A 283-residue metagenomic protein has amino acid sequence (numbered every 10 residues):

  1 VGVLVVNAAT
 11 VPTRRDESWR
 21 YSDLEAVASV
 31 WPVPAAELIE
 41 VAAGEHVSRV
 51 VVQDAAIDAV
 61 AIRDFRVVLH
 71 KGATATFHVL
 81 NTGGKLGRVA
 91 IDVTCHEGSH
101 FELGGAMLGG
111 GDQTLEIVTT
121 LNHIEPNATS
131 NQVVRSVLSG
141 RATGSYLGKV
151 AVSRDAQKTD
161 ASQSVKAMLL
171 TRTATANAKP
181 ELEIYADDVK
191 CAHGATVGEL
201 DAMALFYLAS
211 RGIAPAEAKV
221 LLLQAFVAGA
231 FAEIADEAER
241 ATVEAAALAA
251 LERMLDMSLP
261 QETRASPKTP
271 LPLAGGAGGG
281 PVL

Functional and structural regions predicted by a protein language model:
V1-L4, M254-L259, T263, L283: Intrinsic disorder at enzyme termini
L4, A8, P12-R14, D23-I213 (+1 more regions): Conserved beta-strand/loop scaffold segments within soluble protein domains that form the structured core and edges
E17: Divalent metal-cofactor coordination and adjacent catalytic microenvironments
Y21, V50, E262-A265: Positively charged, low-complexity intrinsically disordered regions
T263-A265, A274-A277: Glycine-biased, low-complexity coil/linker segments
T269-P270: N-terminal cationic leader/targeting segments used for protein routing and processing
